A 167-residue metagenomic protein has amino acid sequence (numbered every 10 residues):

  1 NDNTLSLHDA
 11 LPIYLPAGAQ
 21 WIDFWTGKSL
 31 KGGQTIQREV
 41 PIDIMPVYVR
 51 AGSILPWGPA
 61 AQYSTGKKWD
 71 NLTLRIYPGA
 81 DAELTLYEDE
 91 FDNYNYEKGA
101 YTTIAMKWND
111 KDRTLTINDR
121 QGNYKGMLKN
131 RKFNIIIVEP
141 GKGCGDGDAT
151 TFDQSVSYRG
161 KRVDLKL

Functional and structural regions predicted by a protein language model:
N1-D9: Single conserved hydrophobic/aromatic residue that forms the stacking wall/gate of nucleotide- or nucleobase-binding
A10-P16, K107: Long hydrophobic segments that form regular secondary structure
P12, I22, T114-T116: General beta-strand recognition
L15-L55: Conserved active-site neighborhood of enzyme catalytic/cofactor-binding cores
I44-D164: Accessory, solvent-exposed terminal regions and/or long lumenal/extracellular loops of proteins
